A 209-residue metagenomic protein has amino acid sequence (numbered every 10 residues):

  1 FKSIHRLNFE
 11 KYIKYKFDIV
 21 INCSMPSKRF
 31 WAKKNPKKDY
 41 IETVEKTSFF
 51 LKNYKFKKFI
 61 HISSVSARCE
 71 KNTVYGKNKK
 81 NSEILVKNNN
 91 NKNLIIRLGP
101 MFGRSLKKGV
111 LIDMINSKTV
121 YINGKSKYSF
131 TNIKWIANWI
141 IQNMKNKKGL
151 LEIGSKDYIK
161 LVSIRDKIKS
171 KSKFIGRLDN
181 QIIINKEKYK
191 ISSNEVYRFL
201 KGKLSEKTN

Functional and structural regions predicted by a protein language model:
F1-I13, F174-R177: A short beta-strand-loop structural module common to alpha/beta enzyme folds
F9-K46, N53, S64-C69: NAD(P)H-binding glycine-rich loop region in Rossmannoid oxidoreductase-like domains and their noncatalytic homologs
S24, I60-S64, R97-G99, G154: Active-site beta-alpha turn of Rossmann-fold NAD(P)-dependent dehydrogenases/reductases
K37-V44, N72-E83, S129-F130, Y158: Short-chain dehydrogenase/reductase
S48-G76, L94: Conserved Rossmann-fold NAD(P)-dependent oxidoreductase catalytic core, especially the SDR/UDP-sugar
I84-W135: NAD(P)-dependent short-chain dehydrogenase/reductase
W139, N143-K188, S192: Mid/C-terminal beta-alpha module of Rossmann-like enzyme folds, strongest in SDR-family dehydrogenases/epimerases
I191-N209: Amphipathic terminal alpha-helices
